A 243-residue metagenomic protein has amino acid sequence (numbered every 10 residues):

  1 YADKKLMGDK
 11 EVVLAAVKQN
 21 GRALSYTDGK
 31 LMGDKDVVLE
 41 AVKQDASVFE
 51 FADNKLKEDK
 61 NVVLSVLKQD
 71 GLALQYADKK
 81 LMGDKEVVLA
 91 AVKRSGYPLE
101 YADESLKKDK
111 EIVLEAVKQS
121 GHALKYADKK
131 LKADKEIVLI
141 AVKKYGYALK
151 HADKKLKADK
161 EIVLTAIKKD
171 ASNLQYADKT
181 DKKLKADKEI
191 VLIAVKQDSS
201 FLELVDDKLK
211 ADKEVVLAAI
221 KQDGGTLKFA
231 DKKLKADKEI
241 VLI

Functional and structural regions predicted by a protein language model:
Y1-I243: Thr-biased low-complexity repeat/linker tracts and other Thr-enriched repetitive architectures
